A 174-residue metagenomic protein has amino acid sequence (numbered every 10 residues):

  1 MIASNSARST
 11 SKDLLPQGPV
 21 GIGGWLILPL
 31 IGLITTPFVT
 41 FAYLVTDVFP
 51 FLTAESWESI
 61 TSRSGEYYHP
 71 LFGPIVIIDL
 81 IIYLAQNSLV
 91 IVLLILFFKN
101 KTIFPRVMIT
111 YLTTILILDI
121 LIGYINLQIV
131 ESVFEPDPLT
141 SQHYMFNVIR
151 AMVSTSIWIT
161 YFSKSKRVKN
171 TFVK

Functional and structural regions predicted by a protein language model:
I2-K174: Topology signature of small-to-medium multi-pass alpha-helical membrane proteins
